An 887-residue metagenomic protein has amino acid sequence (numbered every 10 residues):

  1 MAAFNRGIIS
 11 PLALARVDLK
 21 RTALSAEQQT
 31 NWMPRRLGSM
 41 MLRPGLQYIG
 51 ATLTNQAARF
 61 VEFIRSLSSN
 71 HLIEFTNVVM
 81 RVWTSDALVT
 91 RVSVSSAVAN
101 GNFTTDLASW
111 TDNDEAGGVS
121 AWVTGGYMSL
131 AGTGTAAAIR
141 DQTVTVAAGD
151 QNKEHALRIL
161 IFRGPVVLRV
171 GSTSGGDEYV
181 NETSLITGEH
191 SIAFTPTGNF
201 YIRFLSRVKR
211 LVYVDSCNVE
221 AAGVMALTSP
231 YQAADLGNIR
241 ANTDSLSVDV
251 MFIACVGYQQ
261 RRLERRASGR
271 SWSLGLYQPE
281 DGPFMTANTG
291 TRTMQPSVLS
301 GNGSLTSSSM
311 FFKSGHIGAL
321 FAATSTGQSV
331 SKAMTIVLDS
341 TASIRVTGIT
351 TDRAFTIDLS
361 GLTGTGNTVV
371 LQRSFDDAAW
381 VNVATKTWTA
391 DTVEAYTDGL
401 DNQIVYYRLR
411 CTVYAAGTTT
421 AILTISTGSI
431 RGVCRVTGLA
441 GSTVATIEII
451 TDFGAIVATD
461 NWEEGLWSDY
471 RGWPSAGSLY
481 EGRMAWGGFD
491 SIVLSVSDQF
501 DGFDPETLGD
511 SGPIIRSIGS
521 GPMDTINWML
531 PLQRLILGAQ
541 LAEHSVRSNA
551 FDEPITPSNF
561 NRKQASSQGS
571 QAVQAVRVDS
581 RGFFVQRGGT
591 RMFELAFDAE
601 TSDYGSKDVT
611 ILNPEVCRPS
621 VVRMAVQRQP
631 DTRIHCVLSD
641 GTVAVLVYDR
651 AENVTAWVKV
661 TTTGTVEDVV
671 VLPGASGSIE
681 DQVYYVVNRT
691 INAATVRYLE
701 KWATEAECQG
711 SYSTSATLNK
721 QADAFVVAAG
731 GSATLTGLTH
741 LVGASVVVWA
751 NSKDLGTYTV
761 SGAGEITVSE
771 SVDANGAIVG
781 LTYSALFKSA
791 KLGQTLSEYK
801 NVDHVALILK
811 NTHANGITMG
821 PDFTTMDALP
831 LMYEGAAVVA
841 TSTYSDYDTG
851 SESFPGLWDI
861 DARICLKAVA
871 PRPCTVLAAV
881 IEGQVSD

Functional and structural regions predicted by a protein language model:
M1-S93, R262, G269, S273-G301 (+8 more regions): N-terminal beta-propeller domains
M1-V92, D235, D524, S567 (+2 more regions): Beta-sheet repeat architectures centered on beta-propellers
S85-S95, N218-Q295, V393-Y407, G428-L439 (+5 more regions): Beta-strand-rich solenoidal segments
V89-F103, A116-A136, A148-D150, G223-A226 (+5 more regions): Autoprocessing Asn-cyclization modules and mimics
V92-A222, T341-I344, T351-R353, T365-V370 (+2 more regions): Extracellular and organelle-lumenal recognition/adhesion modules and their flexible linkers in secreted
V166-G176, G366-A384, I422, S545 (+1 more regions): Short, surface-exposed beta-strand/strand-loop-strand elements in extracellular ectodomains
G188-A193, P230-N242, R345-T347, V383-S426 (+2 more regions): Beta-sandwich interaction modules
A319, S329-S429, L786: Low-complexity, Ser/Thr/Pro-rich intrinsically disordered linker/stalk segments at domain junctions
